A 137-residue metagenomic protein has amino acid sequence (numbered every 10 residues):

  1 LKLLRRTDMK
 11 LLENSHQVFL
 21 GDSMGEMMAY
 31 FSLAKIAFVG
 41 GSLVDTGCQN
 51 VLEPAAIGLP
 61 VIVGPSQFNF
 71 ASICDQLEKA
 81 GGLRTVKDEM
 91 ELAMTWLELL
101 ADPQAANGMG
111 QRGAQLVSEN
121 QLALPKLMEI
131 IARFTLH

Functional and structural regions predicted by a protein language model:
L1-H137: Nucleotide-activated sugar donor-binding and catalytic core shared by glycosyltransferases and related lipid-linked
